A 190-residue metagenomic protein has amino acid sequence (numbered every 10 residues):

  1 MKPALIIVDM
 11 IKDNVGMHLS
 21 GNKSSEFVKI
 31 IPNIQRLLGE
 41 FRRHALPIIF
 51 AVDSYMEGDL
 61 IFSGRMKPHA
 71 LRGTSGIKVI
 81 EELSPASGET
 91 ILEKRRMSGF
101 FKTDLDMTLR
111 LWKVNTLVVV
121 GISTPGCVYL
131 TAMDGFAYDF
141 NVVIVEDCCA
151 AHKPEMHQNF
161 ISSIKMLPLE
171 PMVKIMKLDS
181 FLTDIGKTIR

Functional and structural regions predicted by a protein language model:
M1, L19-D53: A short alpha/beta connector and helix-capping loop motif
M1-A4, G39-H44, P68-R190: Active-site-adjacent betaalpha module
I6-D9: N-terminal nucleotide-binding beta1-loop-alpha1 segment
K12, M56, A150: Short, glycine/acidic-enriched loop or turn micro-motifs at the edges of active sites
V15-G16, C127: Short N-terminal helix/helix-N-cap motif within the alpha/beta-hydrolase-1
M17-G21, I61-G64: Short acidic, glycine/proline-rich loop/turn micro-motifs
N22-S25, M66-K67, F136: Glycine-rich, phosphate-binding/catalytic loops in enzymes
P47-I48, V52-K67: Early exported N-terminus immediately downstream of N-terminal targeting peptides
